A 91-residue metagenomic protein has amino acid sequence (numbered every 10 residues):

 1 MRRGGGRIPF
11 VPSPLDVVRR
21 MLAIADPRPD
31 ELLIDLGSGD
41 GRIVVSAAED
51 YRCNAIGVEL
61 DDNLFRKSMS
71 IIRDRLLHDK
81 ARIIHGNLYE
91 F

Functional and structural regions predicted by a protein language model:
M1-E31: S-adenosyl-L-methionine
D16, R42, D62-L64: Short alpha-helical
R28, D50, L76-H78: Short, well-ordered coil/turn elements that cap or connect secondary structure elements
D30-G39: Conserved class I S-adenosyl-L-methionine
R42-C53: Conserved SAM-binding loop of SAM-dependent methyltransferases across substrates and taxa, primarily the Class I
N54-E59: Conserved SAM-binding motif I beta-strand of class I
D61-F91: S-adenosyl-L-methionine
